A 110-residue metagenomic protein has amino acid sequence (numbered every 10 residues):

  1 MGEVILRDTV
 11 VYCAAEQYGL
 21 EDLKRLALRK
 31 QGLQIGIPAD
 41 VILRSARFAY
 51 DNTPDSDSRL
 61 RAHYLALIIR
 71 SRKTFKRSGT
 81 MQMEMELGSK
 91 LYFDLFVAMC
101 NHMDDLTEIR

Functional and structural regions predicted by a protein language model:
M1-Q17, E21-R110: BTB/POZ-protein C-terminal extensions
